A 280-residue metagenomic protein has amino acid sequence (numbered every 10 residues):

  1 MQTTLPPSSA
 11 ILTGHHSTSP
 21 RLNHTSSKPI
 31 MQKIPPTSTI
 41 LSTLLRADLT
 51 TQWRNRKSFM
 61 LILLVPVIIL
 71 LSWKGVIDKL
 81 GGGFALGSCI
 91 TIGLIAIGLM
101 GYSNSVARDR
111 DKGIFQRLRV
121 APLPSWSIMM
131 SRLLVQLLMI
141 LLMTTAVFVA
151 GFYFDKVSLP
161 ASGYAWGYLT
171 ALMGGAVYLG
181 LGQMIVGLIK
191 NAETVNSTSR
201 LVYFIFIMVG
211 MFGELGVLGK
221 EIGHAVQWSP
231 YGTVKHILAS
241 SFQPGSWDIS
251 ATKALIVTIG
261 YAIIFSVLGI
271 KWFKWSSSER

Functional and structural regions predicted by a protein language model:
A10-T13, T18-L22, Y153, F242-S246 (+1 more regions): Junction motif at the cytosolic side of a transmembrane helix
L22-N23, K28-V65, E279: Aromatic- and glycine-rich beta-strand/loop motifs that create alpha-glucan
S72-K79, L188-W228: Transmembrane helix segments
K74, R108, R117, G151-F152 (+7 more regions): Transmembrane helix-loop junction
L86-S105: Long, hydrophobic alpha-helical segments
S105-L137: Helix-loop-helix units of permease transmembrane domains in multi-pass membrane transporters, especially ABC
S125, M130-S199, I249-L255, S266: Alpha-helical transmembrane segments and their short interhelical loops
S158, G210-I264: Membrane-interfacial helix-loop-helix junctions in multi-pass membrane proteins
